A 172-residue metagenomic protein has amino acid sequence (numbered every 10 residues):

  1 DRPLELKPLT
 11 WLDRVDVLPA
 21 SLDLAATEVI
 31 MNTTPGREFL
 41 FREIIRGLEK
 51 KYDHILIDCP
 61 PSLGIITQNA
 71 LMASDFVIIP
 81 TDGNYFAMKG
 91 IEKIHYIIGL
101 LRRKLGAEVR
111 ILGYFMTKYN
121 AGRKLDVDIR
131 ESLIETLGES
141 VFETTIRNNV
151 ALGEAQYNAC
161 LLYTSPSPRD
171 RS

Functional and structural regions predicted by a protein language model:
D1-K50, L105, V109, E154-Y157: P-loop/Walker-type NTP enzyme "switch/lid" segment
K7-P8, I30, T34, A87 (+3 more regions): Alpha-helix initiation/capping motif
V17-P19, M116, E143-T145, T164: Structural signal for conserved beta-strand scaffold positions within catalytic alpha/beta enzyme cores
L22-L24, M31, Y119, I146 (+2 more regions): Hydrophobic pocket-lining residues within nucleotide cofactor-binding pockets
E49-T144, V150: Conserved catalytic-core segment of NTP-binding enzymes
A159-L161: Short glycine/proline- and charge-enriched loop/turn segments that cap or connect secondary-structure elements
Y163-S172: Single conserved hydrophobic/aromatic residue that forms the stacking wall/gate of nucleotide- or nucleobase-binding
